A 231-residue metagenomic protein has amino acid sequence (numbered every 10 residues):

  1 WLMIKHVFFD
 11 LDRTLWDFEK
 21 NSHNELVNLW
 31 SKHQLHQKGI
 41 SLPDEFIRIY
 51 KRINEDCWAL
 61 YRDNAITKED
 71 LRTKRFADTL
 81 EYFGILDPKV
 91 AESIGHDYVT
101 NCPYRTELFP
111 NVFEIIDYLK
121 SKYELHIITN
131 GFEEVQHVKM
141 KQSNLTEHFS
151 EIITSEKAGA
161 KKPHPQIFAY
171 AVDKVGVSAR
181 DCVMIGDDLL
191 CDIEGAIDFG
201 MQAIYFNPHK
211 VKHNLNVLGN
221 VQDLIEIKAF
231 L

Functional and structural regions predicted by a protein language model:
W1-V7, E19-K20, D117, I128 (+1 more regions): Asp-based, Mg2+/Mn2+-dependent phosphohydrolase catalytic module
I4-P110: N-terminal helical cap/lid subdomain that shapes the substrate entry/recognition surface in HAD-like hydrolases
Q37, T67, Y82, P103-T106 (+5 more regions): Short N-terminal micro-motifs specific to bacterial/archaeal maturation and metal-cluster initiation sites
I53-C57, E92-H96, E114-I116, L145-S150 (+1 more regions): A short alpha-helix capping/helix-coil boundary motif
P110-N111, Q166: Short, conserved clusters of charged catalytic residues that mark active-site and nucleotide-handling motifs
N111-K122: Catalytic-core regions built around general acid/base machinery
